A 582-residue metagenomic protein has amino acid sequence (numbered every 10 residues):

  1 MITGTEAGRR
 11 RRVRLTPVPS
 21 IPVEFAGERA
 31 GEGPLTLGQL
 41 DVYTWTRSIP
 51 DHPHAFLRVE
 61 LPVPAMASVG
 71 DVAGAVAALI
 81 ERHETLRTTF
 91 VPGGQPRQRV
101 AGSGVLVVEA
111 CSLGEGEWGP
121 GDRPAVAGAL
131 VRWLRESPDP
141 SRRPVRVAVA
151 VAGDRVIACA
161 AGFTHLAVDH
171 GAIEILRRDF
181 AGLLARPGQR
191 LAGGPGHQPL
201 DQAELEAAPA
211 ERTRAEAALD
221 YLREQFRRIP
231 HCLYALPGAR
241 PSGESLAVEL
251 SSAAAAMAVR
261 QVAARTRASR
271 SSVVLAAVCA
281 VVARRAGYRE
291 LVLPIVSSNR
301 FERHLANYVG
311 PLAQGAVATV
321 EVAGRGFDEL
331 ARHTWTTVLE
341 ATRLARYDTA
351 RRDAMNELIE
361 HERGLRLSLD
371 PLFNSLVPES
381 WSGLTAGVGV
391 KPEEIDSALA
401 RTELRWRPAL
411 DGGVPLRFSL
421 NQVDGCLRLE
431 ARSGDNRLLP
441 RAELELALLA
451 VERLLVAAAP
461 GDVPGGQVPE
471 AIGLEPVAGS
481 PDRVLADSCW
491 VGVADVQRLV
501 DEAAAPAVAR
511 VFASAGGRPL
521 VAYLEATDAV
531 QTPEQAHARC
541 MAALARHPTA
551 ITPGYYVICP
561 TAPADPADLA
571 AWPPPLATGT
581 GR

Functional and structural regions predicted by a protein language model:
I2-S48, G74-G116, R143, H197-E244 (+1 more regions): Short amphipathic alpha-helices and their capping loops
T3-A7, E32-G33, L113, V131-L134 (+3 more regions): Active-site-proximal acidic secondary-structure segment that organizes catalysis
P17-A30, A65-E81, Q95-R142, F327-V338 (+1 more regions): A short, small/polar-residue-rich loop/turn motif at beta-strand boundaries within alpha/beta enzyme cores
S20-A26, A30-E32, D51-D71, P140-A161 (+5 more regions): Gly/Ser/Thr-rich phosphate-binding loops and adjoining beta-strand/alpha-helix segments that form adenosine-phosphate
A30, L35-L37, P53-V59, L86-V91 (+7 more regions): Flexible, Gly/Pro-enriched loop and linker segments at secondary-structure and domain junctions
I49-L57, E84-T85, R155-V156, A210-A217 (+4 more regions): His-Asp-centered acyl/peptidyl-transfer active-site segments
H83, R87, E174-R178, R289-V296 (+3 more regions): Extended, hydrophobic beta-loop-alpha segments that form or line the acyl/peptidyl-thioester binding and transfer paths
T89-F90, F180, L184-Q198, R223-C232 (+3 more regions): A short N-terminal helical cap/helix-turn-helix that marks the beginning of AMP-binding/adenylate-forming
